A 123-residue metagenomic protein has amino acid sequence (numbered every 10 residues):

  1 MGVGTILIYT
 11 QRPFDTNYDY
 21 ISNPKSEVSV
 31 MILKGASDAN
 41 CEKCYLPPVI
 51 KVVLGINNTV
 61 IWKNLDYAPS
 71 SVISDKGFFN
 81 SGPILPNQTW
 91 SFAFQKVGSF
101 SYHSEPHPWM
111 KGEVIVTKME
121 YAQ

Functional and structural regions predicted by a protein language model:
M1-A36, A122-Q123: Extracytoplasmic entry segments of secretory-pathway proteins
I21-I32, I84-Q123: Extracellular/periplasmic metallocenter environments
N23-I56: N-terminal edge beta-strand
V30-I32, V52, V60, V72 (+1 more regions): Hydrophobic aliphatic residue packing
L33-G35, L65, D75, T117-M119: Generic beta-structure capping elements
C44-I50, G77-F78, N87-Q88: Short, charged low-complexity linear motifs
P48-A68, T89-K96, F100-Y102: Beta-strand cores of secreted/periplasmic/IMS beta-sandwich domains, seen most often in copper-related folds
K63-P86, G112: Histidine- and aromatic-enriched segments that form or immediately flank copper-ligand environments
